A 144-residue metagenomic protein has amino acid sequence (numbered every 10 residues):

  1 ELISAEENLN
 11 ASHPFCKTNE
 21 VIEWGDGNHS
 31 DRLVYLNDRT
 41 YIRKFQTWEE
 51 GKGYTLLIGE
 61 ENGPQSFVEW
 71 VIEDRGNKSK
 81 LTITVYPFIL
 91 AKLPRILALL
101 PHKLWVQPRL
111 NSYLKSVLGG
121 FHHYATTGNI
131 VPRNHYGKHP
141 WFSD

Functional and structural regions predicted by a protein language model:
E1-W24, W141-D144: Hydrophobic ligand-binding cavity/cleft-lining segments
V21-W24, W48, R75: Residue-level recognition of beta-strand microenvironments
S30-N37, T55-E61: Short beta-strand segments that buttress and anchor functional surface loops
E49-Y54: Short, conserved beta-turn/loop elements at beta-strand boundaries and strand-helix junctions
E60-S116, F121-H123, P132-N134: Beta-strand/loop substructures that line and gate deep hydrophobic ligand-binding cavities in soluble
V131-D144: Charge-rich (especially acidic), low-complexity segments
